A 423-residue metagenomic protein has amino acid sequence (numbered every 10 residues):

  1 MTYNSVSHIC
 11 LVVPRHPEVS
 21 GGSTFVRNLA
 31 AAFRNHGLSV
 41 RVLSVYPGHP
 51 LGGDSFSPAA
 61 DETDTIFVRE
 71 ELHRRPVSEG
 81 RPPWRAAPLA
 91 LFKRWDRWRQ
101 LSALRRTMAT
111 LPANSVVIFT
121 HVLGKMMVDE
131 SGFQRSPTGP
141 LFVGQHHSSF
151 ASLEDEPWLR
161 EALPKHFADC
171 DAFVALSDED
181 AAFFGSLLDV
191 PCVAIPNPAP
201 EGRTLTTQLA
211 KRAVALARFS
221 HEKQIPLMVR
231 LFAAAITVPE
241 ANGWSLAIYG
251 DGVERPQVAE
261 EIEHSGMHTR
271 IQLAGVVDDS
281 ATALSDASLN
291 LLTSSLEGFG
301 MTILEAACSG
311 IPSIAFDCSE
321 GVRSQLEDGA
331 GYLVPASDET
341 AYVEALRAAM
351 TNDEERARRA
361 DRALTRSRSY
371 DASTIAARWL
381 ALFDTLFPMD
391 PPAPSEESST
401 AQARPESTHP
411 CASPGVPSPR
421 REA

Functional and structural regions predicted by a protein language model:
V12-V19, A32, H36-R94: N-terminal strand-loop element at the rim of the active site of nucleotide-sugar-dependent glycosyltransferases
S23-N28, K211, R218-I236, V253-A259 (+1 more regions): A conserved mid-protein helix/loop that constitutes part of the nucleotide-sugar donor-binding site
D96-R105, V116-P137: An aromatic- and histidine-rich active-site surface loop
H147, A151, P164-R203: Donor nucleotide-sugar binding/catalytic pocket of nucleotide-sugar-dependent glycosyltransferases
A259-G275: Nucleotide-activated donor-binding/catalytic signature segment of Leloir-type glycosyltransferases, i.e., the conserved
V276, S295: Aromatic "clamp/platform" in nucleotide-sugar-dependent glycosyltransferases that forms part of the donor/acceptor
P312-F316: Short hydrophobic beta-strand element within catalytic cores of glycosyltransferases and related nucleotide-activated
D328-T340, A348-E354: Conserved acidic donor-binding segment of nucleotide-sugar-dependent glycosyltransferases
